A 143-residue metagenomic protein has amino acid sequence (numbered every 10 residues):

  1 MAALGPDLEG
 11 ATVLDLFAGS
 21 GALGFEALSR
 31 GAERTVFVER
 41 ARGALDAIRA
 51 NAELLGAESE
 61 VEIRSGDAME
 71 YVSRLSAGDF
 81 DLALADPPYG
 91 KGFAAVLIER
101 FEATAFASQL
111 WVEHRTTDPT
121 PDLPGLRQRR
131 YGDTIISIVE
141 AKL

Functional and structural regions predicted by a protein language model:
M1-L143: Class I S-adenosyl-L-methionine-dependent methyltransferase catalytic core
